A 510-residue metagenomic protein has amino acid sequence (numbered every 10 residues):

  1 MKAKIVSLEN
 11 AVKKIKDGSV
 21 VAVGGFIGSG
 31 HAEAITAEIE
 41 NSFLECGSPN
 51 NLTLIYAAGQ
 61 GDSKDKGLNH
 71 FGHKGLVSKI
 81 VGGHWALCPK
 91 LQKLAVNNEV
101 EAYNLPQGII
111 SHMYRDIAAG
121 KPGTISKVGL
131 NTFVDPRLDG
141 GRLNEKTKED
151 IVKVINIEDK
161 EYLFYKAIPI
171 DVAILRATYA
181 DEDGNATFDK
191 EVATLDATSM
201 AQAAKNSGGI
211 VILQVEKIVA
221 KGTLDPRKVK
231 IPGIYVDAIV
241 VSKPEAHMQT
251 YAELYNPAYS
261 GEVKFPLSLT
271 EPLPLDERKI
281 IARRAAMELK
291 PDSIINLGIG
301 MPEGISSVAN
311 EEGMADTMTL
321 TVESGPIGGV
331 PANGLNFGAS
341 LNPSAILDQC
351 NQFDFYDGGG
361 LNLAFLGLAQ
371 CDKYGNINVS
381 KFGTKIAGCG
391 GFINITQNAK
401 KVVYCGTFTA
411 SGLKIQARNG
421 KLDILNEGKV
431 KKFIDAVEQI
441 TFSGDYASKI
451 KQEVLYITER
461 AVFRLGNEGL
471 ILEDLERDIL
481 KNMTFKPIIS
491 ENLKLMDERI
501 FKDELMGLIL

Functional and structural regions predicted by a protein language model:
M1, K16-A22, G261-E271: Generic N-terminal amphipathic, Lys/Arg-enriched alpha-helix
K2-V12, I27-E45, I55, G61-G72 (+2 more regions): Conserved phosphate- and dinucleotide-binding cores of soluble alpha/beta proteins, encompassing both enzyme active
V12, N50, E271-P274, K279 (+3 more regions): Glycine-rich phosphate/ribose-binding loops and adjacent secondary-structure elements that form binding surfaces
V20-G25, T53-Y56: Short glycine-rich or small-residue beta-strand-to-loop segments that form or flank ligand, phosphate, metal/Fe-S
V23, I294-I299: Short glycine-rich phosphate-binding loop at a beta-alpha junction
A57-G59, G300, G325: Active-site beta-loop-alpha junctions enriched in small/polar residues
N185, K264-E277, R284-N296, G469 (+1 more regions): Glycine-rich phosphate/diphosphate-binding loops and the adjacent beta-loop-alpha structural elements that coordinate
